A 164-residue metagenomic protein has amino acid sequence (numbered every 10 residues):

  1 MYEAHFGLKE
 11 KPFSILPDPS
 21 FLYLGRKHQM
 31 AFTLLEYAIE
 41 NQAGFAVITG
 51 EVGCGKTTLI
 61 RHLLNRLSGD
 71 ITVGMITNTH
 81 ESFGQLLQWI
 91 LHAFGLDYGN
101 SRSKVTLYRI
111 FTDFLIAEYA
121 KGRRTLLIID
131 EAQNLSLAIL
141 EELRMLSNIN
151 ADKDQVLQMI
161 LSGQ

Functional and structural regions predicted by a protein language model:
M1-N41: A short, basic N-terminal segment
K11, D70-T72, E81-N100: Conserved NTP-binding/hydrolysis module of P-loop NTPases
S20-L24, G74, L96-S103: Flexible beta-alpha connector loops of hexameric P-loop NTPases
E40-A43, C54, G69-D70, A120-R123 (+1 more regions): Short loop/turn elements that form and flank the Walker-type P-loop nucleotide-binding site in RecA-like NTPase cores
N41-H62, T79: Walker A/P-loop nucleotide-binding motif
A46, L67-T79: Conserved catalytic segments around the Walker B and adjacent sensor/switch elements of P-loop NTPase domains
T49, L126-D130, L157-Q164: Structural recognition of the conserved hydrophobic beta-strand(s) that form the central parallel beta-sheet of P-loop
S82-Q85, D97-E142, A151-Q155: Mid-core helix/loop region of P-loop NTP-binding domains shared across ATPases and GTPases
